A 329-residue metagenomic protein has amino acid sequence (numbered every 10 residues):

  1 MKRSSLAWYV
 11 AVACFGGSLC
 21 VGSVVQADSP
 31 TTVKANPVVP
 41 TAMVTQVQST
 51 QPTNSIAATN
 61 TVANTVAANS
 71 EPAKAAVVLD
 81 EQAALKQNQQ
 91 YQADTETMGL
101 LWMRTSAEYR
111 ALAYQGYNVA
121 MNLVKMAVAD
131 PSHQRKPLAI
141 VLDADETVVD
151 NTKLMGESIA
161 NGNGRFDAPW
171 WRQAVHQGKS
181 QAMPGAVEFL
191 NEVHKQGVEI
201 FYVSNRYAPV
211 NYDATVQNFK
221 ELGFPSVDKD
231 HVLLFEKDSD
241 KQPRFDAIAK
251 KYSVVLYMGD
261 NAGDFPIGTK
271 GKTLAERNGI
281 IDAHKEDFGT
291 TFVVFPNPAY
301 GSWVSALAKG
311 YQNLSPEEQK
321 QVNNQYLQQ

Functional and structural regions predicted by a protein language model:
K2-L142, A308-Q329: Non-catalytic pre-domain segments flanking phosphatase-related domains
K2-R3, R206, K241-R244: Basic side chains
C14, A144, N205, D260-N261: Short, well-ordered beta-to-alpha junction loops that form the rim of enzyme active sites and present histidine/acidic
G16-G17, G22, G99, G116 (+13 more regions): Residue-identity detector for glycine
D28-P30, Y212-Q329: C-terminal cap/substrate-recognition subdomain and adjoining C-terminal extension of metal-dependent phosphatase-like
V66-A139, D143-D238: Alpha-helical substrate-recognition element adjacent to the catalytic core
